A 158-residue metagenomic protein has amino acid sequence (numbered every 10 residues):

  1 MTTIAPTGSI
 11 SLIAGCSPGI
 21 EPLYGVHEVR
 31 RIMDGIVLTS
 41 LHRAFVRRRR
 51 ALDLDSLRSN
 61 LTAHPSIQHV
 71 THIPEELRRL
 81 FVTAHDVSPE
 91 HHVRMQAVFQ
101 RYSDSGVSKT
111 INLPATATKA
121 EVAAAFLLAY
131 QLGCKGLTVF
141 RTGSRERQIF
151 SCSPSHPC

Functional and structural regions predicted by a protein language model:
T2-C158: Catalytic alpha/beta core of large soluble enzyme barrels
